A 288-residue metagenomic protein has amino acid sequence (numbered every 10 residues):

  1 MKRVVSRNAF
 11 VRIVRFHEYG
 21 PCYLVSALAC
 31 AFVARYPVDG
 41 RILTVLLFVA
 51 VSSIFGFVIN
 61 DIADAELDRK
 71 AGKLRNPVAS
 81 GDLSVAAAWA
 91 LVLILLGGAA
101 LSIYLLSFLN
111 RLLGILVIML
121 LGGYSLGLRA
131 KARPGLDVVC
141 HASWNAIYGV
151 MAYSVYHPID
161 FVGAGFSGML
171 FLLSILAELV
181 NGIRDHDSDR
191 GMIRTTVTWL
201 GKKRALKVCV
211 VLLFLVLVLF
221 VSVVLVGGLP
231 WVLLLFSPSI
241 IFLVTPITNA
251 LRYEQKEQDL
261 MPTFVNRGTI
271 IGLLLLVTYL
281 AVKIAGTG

Functional and structural regions predicted by a protein language model:
K2-R7, F57-L83, E178-L206, A250-K256: Cytosolic, membrane-interface loops and tails of multi-pass inner-membrane proteins
R3-V11, P77-D160: Intramembrane alpha-helical segments
A9, E18, C22, R41-V49 (+7 more regions): Residue-level signature of transmembrane alpha-helical entry/exit and packing/kink sites in multi-pass membrane
C22-A29, V138-S154, T198-A205, P262-V277: Small-residue-rich segments of transmembrane alpha-helices in multi-pass membrane proteins, especially helix faces
L24-A63, A99, R111-G122, I159-V180: Membrane-embedded alpha-helical segments that form the functional core of polytopic membrane enzymes, especially those
L47, A65-G114, R194-G228: Multi-pass membrane catalytic core of lipid/isoprenoid biosynthesis enzymes
Y148-I159, V216-L219, I271-G288: Hydrophobic alpha-helical transmembrane segments in multi-pass integral membrane proteins
L229-G288: Extended hydrophobic alpha-helices typical of membrane-associated regions
